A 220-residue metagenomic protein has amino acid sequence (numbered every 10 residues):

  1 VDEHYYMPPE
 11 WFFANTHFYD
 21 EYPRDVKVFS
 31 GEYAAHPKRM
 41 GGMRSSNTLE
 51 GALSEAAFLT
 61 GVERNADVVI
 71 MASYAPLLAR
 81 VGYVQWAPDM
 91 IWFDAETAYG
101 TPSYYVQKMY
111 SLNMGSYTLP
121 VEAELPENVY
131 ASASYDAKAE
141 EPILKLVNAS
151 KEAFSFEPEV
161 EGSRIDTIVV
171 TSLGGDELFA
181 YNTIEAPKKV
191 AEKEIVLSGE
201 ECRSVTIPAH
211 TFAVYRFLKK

Functional and structural regions predicted by a protein language model:
D2-N113, A149-K151, G162: Catalytic-core region of carbohydrate-active enzymes that cleave or remodel glycosidic bonds
N15-Y19, F58-V62, V129-A133, I143-K145 (+2 more regions): Generic recognition of flexible, low-complexity loop/linker segments
Y117-E122: Edge strands and adjacent loops of beta-rich recognition modules
A123-P126, V196: Extracellular beta-rich ligand/substrate-recognition surface
N128-R164, V170, A213: Carbohydrate-binding surface patches
R164-I207: Acidic, Ser/Thr/Pro-rich beta/coil linker or hinge segments at domain junctions
P208-F212: Tight coil/turn sites that cap or link beta-strands
Y215-K220: Short beta-strand-to-coil "C-cap" segments at the C-terminal boundary of structured domains/repeats, marking
